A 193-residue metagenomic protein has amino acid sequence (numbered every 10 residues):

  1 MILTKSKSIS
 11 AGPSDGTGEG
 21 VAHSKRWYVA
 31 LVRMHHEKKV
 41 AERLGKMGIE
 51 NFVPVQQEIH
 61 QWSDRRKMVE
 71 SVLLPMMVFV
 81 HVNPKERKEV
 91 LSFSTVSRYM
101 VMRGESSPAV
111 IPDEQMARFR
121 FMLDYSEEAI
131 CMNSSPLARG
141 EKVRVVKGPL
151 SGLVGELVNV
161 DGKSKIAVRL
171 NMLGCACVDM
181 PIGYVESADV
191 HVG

Functional and structural regions predicted by a protein language model:
I2-R139, L157, A167-G193: Acidic-enriched and Gly/Ser
L137-R139, V146-L153: Short coil-to-beta-strand transition motifs
G152-V160: Short beta-strand-centered aromatic/proline hotspots
K163-K165: A generic structural signal for beta-strand entry/edge sites
